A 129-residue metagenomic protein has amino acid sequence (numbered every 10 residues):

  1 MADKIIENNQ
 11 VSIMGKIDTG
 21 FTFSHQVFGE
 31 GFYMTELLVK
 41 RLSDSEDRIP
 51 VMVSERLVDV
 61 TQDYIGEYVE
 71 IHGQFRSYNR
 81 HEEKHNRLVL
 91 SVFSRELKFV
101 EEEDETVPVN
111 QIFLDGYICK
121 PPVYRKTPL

Functional and structural regions predicted by a protein language model:
M1-L129: OB-fold and OB-like single-stranded nucleic-acid-recognition modules and their adjacent interaction interfaces
